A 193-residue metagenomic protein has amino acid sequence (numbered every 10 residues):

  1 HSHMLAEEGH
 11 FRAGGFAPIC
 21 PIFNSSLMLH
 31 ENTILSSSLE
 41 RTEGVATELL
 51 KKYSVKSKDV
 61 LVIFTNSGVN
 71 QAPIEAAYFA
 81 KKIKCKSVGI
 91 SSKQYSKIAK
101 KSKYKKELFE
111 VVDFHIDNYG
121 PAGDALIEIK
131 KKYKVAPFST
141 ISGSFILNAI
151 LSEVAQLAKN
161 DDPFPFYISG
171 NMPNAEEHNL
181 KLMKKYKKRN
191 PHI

Functional and structural regions predicted by a protein language model:
H1, Q94, G170-N174: Glycine-rich beta-alpha junction loops
H3-S152: Glycine-rich phosphate-binding loops that contact phosphosugars or nucleotide phosphates
P18-P21, P73, P163-P165, P173 (+1 more regions): Proline-rich intrinsically disordered, low-complexity coils
S26, K56, S169-G170, R189: Generic signature of intrinsically disordered, low-complexity segments enriched in small/polar residues
D124-I129, F145, Q156-L180: Internal, active-site/partner-interface "lid" segment
N174-L182, Y186, N190-I193: Accessory alpha-helical/coil subdomains and C-terminal extensions that flank or cap enzyme catalytic cores
